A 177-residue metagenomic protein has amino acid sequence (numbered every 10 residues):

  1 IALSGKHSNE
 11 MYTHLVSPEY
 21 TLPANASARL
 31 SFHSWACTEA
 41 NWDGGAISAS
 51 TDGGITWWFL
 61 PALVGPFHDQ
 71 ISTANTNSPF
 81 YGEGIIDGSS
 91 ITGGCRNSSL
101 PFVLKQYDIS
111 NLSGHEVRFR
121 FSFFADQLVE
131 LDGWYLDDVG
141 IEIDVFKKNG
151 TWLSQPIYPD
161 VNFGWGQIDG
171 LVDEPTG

Functional and structural regions predicted by a protein language model:
I1-E10, H14-P18, V129, L136-G177: Beta-strand-rich ligand- or partner-binding modules with a strong bias toward extracellular/periplasmic carbohydrate
I1-T21, S78-S99, G133-Y135: Surface-exposed, low-complexity/disordered Ser/Thr/Gly/Pro/Asn-rich loops and linkers
S17, L22-C37, G45, E116-A125: Extracellular beta-strand-rich recognition modules
Y20-A28, T38, S98-S99, L112-S113 (+1 more regions): Extracellular/lumenal carbohydrate-interaction signature centered on repeated Trp-anchored short motifs
C37, G45-I55, D138-I141: Short edge-strand/loop segments of extracellular domains
C37-E39, D52, F124-D126, D173-P175: Short coil/turn motifs at secondary-structure junctions
A40-I47, E130, G177: Beta-strand acidic-aromatic groove motif in beta-rich domains, primarily in extracellular
T51-N111: Exoplasmic/lumenal beta-rich domain surfaces
